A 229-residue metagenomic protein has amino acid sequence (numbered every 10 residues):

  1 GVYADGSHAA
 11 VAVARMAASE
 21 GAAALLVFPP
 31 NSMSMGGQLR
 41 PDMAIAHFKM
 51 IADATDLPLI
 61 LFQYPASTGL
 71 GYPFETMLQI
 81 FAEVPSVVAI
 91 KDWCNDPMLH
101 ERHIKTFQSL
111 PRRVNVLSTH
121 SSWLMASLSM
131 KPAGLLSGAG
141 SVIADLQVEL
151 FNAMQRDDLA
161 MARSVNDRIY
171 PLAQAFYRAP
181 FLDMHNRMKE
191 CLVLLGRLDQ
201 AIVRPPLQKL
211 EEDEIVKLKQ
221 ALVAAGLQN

Functional and structural regions predicted by a protein language model:
G1-G71, Q208: Active-site beta->alpha loop and helix N-cap motifs at the rims of alpha/beta catalytic domains
A12, A46, E75, M98 (+1 more regions): Short, contiguous clusters of charged residues that form electrostatic/catalytic patches at enzyme active sites, used
R15-A24, T76-V87, V193-L195: Short, electropositive alpha-helical surface patch
M50, A54, P65-A173, P180: Catalytic alpha/beta core domains of metabolic enzymes, predominantly
A139, I143-N229: C-terminal alpha-helical cap/extension of soluble enzyme domains
